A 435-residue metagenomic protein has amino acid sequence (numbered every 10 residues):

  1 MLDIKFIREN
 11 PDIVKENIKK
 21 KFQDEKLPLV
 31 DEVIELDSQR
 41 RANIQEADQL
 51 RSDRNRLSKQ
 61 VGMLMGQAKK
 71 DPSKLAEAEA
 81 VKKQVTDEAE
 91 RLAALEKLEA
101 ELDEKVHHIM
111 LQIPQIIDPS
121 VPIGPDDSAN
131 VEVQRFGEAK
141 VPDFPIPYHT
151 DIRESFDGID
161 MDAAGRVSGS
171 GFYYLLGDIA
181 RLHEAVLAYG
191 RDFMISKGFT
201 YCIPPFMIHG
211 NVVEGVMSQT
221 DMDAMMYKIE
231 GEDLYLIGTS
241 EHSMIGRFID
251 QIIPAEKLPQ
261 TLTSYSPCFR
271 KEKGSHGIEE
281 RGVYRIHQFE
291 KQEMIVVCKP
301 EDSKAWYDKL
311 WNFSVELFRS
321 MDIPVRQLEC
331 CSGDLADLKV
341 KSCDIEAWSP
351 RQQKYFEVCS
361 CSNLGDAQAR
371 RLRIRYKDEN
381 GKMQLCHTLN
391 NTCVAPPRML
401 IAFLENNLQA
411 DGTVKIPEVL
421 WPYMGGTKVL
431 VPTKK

Functional and structural regions predicted by a protein language model:
M1-K140, E154, G158: N-terminal alpha-helical targeting/anchoring segments
L27, R135-K435: TRNA-recognition modules of translation machinery and tRNA-sensing kinases, especially anticodon-binding
